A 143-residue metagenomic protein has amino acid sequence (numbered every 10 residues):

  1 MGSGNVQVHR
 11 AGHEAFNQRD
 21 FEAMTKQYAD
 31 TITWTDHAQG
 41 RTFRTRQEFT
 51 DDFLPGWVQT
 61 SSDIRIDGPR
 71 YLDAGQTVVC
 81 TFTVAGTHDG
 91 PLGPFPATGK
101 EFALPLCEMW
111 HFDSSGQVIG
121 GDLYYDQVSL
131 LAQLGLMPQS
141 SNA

Functional and structural regions predicted by a protein language model:
M1-A143: C-terminal and inter-domain tail/linker signature
